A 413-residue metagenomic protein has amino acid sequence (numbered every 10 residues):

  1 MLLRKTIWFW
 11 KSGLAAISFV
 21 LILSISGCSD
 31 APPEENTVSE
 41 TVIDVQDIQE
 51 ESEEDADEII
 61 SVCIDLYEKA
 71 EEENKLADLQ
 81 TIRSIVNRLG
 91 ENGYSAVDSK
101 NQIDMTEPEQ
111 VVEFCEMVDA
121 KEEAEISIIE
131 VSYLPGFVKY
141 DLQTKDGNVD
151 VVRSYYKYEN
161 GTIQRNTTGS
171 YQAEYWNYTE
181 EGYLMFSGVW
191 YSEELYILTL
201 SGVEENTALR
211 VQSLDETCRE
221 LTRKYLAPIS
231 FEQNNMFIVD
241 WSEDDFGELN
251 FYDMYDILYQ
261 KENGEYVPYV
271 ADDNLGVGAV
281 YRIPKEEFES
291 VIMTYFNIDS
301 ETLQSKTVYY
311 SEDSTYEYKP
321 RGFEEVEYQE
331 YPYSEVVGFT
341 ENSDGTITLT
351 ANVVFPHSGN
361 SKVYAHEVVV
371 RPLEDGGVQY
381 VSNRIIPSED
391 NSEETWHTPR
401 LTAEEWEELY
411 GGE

Functional and structural regions predicted by a protein language model:
L2-A15: Bacterial N-terminal signal peptides that target proteins for export
S24-G27: C-terminal motif of bacterial Sec signal peptides marking the signal peptidase cleavage site
S29-A31: Bacterial signal peptide processing site
E34-E413: Mature, Sec-exported extracytoplasmic domains of Gram-positive
